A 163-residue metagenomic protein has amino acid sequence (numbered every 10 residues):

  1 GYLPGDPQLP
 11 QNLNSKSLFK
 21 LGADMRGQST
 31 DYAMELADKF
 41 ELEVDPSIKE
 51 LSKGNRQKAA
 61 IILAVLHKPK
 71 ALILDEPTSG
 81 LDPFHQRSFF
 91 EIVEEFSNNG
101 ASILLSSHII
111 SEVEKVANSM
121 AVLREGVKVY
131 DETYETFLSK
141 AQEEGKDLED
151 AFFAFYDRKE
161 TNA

Functional and structural regions predicted by a protein language model:
G1-L105, I110-S111, K115-R124, V129-Y130: ABC transporter nucleotide-binding domains
Q8, E95, T136, R158-N162: A generic structural signal for solvent-exposed, polar alpha-helical segments
K39, E95, T136, A151-A154: Intrinsic disorder/low-structure terminal segments
V127-A151: Conserved beta-strand-loop-alpha-helix hinge in the C-terminal portion of ABC ATPase nucleotide-binding domains
K146, D150-A163: Non-catalytic connector elements of ABC transporters
